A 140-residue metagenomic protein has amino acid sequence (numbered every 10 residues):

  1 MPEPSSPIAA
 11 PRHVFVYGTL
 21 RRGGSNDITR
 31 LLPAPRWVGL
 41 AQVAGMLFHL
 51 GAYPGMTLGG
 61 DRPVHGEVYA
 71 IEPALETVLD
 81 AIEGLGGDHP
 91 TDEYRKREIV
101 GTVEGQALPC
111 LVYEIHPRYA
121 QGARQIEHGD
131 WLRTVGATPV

Functional and structural regions predicted by a protein language model:
P2-V140: Glycine-aromatic micro-motifs
